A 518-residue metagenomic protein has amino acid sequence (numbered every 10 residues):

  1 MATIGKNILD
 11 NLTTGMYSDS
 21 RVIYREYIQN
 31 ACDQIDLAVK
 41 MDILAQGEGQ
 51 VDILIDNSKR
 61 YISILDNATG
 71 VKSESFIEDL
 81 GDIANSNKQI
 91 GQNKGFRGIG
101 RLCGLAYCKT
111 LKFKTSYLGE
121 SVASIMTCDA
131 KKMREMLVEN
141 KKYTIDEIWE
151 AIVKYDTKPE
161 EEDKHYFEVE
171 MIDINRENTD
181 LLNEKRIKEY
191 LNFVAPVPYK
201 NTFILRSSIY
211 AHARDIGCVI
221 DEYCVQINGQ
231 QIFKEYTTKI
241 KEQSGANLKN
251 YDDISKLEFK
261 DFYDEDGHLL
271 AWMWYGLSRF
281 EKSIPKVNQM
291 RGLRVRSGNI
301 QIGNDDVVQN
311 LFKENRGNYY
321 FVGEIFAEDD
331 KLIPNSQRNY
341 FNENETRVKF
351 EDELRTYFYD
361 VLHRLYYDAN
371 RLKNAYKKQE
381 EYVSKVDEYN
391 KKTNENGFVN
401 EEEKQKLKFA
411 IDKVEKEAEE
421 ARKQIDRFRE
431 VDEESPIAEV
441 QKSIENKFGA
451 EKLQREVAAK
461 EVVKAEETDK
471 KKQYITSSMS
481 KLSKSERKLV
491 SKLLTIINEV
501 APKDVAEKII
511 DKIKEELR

Functional and structural regions predicted by a protein language model:
M1-T3, R25, A38, D42-K94 (+4 more regions): Interdomain "switch/hinge" adjacent to the Bergerat
M1-V51, K59, E74-G81, S477 (+1 more regions): Bergerat-fold GHKL ATPase/HATPase_c domain
T3, N7, V22, E26 (+8 more regions): Generic recognition of stable, solvent-exposed alpha-helical segments in well-folded globular domains
L54-D56, L105, R296: Well-ordered beta-strand positions
I90-C108: Glycine-rich phosphate-binding loop
T110-K114: Glycine-rich ATP-binding loops of the HATPase_c
S116, I174, D330: Flexible loop residues that form catalytic and substrate-binding hotspots at small-molecule/glycan-binding clefts
G245-R518: Charged regulatory segments coupled to nucleotide-binding catalytic modules in large multidomain enzymes
